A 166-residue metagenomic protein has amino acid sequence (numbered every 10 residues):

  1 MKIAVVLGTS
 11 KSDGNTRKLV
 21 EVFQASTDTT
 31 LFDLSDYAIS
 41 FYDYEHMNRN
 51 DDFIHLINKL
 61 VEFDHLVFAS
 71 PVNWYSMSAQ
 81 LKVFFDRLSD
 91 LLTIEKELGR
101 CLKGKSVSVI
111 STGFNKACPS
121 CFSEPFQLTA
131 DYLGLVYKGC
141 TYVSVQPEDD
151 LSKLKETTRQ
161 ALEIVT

Functional and structural regions predicted by a protein language model:
M1-L98, S152-T166: N-terminal beta1-alpha1-beta2 submodule of the flavodoxin-like/Rossmannoid cofactor-binding fold
S10-K11, V72-Y75, G113-A117, S144-D149: Short histidine/acidic/glycine/proline-rich micro-motifs that form metal- and phosphate-coordinating active-site loops
E21, F84, G99-K103, P125 (+1 more regions): Residue-level signal for alpha-helical context at structural boundaries
D33-S35, T141-V145: Short glycine-rich catalytic loops that host catalytic nucleophiles or stabilize transition states across multiple
E97-G139: Short, glycine-/small-residue-rich phosphate/pyrophosphate-handling segment
